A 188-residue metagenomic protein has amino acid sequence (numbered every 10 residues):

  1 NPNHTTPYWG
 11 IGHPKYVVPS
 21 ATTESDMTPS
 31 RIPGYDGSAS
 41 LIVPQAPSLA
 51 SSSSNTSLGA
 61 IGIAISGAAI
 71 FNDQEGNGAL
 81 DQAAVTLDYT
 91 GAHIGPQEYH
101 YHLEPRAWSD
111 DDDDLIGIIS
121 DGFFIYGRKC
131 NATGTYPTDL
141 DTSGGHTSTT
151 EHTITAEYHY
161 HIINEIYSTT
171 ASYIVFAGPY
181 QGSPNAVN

Functional and structural regions predicted by a protein language model:
N1-A79: Solvent-exposed N-terminal domain segments of exported/luminal and surface proteins
R31, G91-A92: Short consensus segments that form the blades of beta-propeller domains, in both extracellular/periplasmic
A39-A46, A64-A69, G95-W108, T153-S168: Extracellular/lumenal glycan-associated surfaces
V43, T90, S143: Short clusters of hydrophobic/aromatic residues that line enzyme substrate/ligand-binding pockets
S51, I70, A107-D111, I125 (+1 more regions): Short loop/beta submotifs within extracellular cysteine-rich repeat domains
G78-D88, G95-Y136: Short helix-loop boundary/capping segments
T138-N188: Long, compositionally biased interface segments
